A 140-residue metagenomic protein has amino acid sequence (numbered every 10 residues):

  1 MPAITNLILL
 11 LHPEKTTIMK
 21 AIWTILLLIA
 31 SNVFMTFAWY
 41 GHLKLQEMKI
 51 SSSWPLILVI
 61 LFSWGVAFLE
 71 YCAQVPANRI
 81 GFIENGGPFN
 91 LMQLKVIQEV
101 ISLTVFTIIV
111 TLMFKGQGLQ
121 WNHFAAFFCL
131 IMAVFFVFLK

Functional and structural regions predicted by a protein language model:
I4-I18: Short, Lys/Arg-enriched N-terminal segments with co-localized hydrophobic residues within the first ~10-30 amino acids
T16-K140: Polytopic alpha-helical membrane proteins, predominantly small-molecule transporters/carriers
